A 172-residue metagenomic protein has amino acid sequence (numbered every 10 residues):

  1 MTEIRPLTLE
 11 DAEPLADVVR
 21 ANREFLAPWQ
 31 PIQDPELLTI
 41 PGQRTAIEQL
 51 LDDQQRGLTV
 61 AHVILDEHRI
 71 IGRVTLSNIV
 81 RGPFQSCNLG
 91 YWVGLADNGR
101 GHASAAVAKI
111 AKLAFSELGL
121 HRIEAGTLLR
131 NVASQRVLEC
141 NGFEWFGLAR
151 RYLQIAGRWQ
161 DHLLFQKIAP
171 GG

Functional and structural regions predicted by a protein language model:
M1-P14, V18-P28, A61-G172: Acyl-donor (CoA/ACP) binding surface of acyl/acetyltransferases
L9, R20, L37-R44, L58: Generic alpha-helical scaffold signal
A27-E48: Conserved GNAT-fold acetyl-CoA-binding loop/helix
P35, E48-V63: A short helix-loop-beta-strand connector motif used in the catalytic cores of GNAT acetyltransferases and, in some
